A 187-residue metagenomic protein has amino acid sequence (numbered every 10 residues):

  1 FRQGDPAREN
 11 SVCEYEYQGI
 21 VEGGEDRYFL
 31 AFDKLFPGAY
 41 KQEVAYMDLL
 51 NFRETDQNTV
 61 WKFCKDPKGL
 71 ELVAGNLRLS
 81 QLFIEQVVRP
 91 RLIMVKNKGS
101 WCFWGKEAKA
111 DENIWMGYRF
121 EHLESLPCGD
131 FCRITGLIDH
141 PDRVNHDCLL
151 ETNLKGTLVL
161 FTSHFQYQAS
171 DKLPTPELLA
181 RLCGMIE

Functional and structural regions predicted by a protein language model:
F1-V88, K98-E107, I114, F165-A169: A polyanion-binding, active-site-adjacent surface
D66-R78, W101-E187: C-terminal capping/extension of enzyme domains
R91-L92: Structural motif
